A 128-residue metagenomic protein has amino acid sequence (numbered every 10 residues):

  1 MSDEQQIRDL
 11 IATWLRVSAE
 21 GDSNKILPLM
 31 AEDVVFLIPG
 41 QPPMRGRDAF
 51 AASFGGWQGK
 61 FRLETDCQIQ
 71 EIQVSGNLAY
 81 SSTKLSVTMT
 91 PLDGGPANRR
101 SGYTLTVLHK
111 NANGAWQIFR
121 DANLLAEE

Functional and structural regions predicted by a protein language model:
M1-K25, V35-E128: A beta-strand edge to alpha-helix "cap/lid" segment located at domain peripheries
A31: Helix-to-beta-strand junctions that scaffold the AdoMet/dcAdoMet cofactor pocket in Class I SAM-dependent enzymes
